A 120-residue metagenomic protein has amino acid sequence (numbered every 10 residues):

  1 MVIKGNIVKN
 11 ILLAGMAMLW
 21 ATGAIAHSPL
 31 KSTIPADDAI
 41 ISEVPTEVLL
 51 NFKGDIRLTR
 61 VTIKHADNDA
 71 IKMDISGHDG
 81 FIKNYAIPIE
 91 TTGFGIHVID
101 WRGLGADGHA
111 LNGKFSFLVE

Functional and structural regions predicted by a protein language model:
M1, D38-A39, N51: Short, flexible, glycine/charge-rich loop motifs used to bind or transfer phosphoryl groups or to couple energy/partner
V2-L12: Bacterial N-terminal signal peptides that target proteins for export
N10, D38-I41, D79: A short alpha-helix capping/helix-coil boundary motif
L13-A14, A24: Cleavable N-terminal signal peptides
A17-M18: Short, linear, compositionally biased motifs with a strong N-terminal bias
A26-V44: N-terminal edge beta-strand
E43, L49-L118: Acidic, low-complexity Ser/Thr/Gly/Pro-rich repeat segments typical of extracellular/periplasmic and surface-exposed
